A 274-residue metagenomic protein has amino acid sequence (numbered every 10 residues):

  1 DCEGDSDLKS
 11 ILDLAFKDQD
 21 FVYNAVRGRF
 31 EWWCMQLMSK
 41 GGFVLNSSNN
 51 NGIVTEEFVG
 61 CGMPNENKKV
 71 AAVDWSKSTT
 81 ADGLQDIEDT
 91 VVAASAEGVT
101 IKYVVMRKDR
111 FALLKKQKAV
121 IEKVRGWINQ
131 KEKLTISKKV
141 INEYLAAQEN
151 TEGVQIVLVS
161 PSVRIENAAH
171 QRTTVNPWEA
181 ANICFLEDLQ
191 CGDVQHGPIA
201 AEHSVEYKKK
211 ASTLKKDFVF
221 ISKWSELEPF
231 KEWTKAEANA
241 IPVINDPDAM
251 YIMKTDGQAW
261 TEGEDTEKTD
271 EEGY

Functional and structural regions predicted by a protein language model:
D1-G62, D86, V92-R110, F230-A238: Long, contiguous amphipathic alpha-helices that act as assembly "spine/axial" helices in icosahedral shell and virion
D1-S6, S47, N67, E143 (+2 more regions): Proteins with a high burden of low-complexity, intrinsically disordered sequence enriched in S/T/G/P/A and R, requiring
G4, G28, G41-G42, G52 (+10 more regions): Residue-identity detector for glycine
N46, E56, P64-E66, H196 (+1 more regions): Intrinsically disordered, low-complexity, compositionally biased regions/tails
G52-I136, V140, Y144, Q148: Extended, solvent-exposed, turn-rich assembly/linker loops in the middle of proteins
I121-Y274: Sequence/fold signature of self-assembling virion shell proteins
